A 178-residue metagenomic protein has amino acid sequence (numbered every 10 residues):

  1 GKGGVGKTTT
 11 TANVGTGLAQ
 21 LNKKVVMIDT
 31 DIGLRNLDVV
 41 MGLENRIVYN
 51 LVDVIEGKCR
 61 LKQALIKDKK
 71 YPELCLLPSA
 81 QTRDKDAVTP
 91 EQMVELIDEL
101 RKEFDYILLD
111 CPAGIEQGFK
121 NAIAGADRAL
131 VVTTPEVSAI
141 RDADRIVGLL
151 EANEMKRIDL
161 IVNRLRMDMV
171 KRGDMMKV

Functional and structural regions predicted by a protein language model:
G1-T30, L100: Walker A/P-loop phosphate-binding motif and the immediately C-terminal alpha-helix
G3-V5, E44, R83, E136: Short strand->helix junction
T9, L76-P78, D159-I161: Soluble periplasmic/extracytoplasmic beta-strand elements of cell-envelope proteins
Q20-K23, T30-I32, N45, S79 (+3 more regions): Short, conserved catalytic or interaction motifs in soluble domains
N22, E73, M155-R157: A generic structural signal for alpha->beta connector loops
M27-K102: P-loop/Walker-type NTP enzyme "switch/lid" segment
E91, E95, E99-K102, Y106-V178: Conserved catalytic-core segment of NTP-binding enzymes
